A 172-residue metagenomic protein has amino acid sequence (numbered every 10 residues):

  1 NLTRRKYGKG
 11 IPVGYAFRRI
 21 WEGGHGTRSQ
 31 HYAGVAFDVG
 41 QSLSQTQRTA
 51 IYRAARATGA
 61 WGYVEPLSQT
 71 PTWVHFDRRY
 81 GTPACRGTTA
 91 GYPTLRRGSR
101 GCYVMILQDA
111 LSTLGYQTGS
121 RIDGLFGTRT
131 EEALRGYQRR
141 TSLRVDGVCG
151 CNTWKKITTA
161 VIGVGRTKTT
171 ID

Functional and structural regions predicted by a protein language model:
N1-G26: Extended, low-complexity, intrinsically disordered C-terminal regulatory tails of eukaryotic serine/threonine kinases
L2, A110, R140: Solvent-exposed, charged/polar functional surfaces in cytosolic regulatory/catalytic domains
T3-K6, A55, Q138: A generic structural signal for well-ordered alpha-helical segments
T27-V35, Q41-L114, S120, G124 (+5 more regions): Catalytic cores and adjacent binding grooves of peptidoglycan-active enzymes
R28, G136, I162-G163: Short low-complexity, flexible loop/linker segments enriched in glycine and/or proline with clustered acidic
Q108, L134-Q138: Conserved hydrophobic/aromatic packing and binding residues within compact polymer-binding modules
I162-D172: C-terminal extensions
